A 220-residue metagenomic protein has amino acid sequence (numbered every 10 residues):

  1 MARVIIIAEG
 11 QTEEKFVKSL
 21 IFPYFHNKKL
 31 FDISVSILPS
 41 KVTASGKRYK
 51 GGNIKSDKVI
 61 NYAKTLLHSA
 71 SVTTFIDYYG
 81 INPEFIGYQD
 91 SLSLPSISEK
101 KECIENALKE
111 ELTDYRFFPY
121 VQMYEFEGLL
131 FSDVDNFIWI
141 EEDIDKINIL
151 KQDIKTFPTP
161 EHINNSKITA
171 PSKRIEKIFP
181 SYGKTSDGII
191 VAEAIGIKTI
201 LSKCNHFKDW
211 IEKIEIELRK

Functional and structural regions predicted by a protein language model:
M1-V4: Extreme N-terminal starter segment of soluble prokaryotic enzymes
I6-A8: Short hydrophobic beta-strand that contains or immediately precedes a catalytic carboxylate
G10-T12: Short polar catalytic/cofactor-binding loops
E14-S40, S56-K220: C-terminal accessory helical subdomains adjacent to catalytic cores in phosphodiester- and nucleotide-handling enzymes
K41-I54: N-terminal beta-loop-helix "entrance" segment that forms/cooperates in small-molecule cofactor or anionic ligand
